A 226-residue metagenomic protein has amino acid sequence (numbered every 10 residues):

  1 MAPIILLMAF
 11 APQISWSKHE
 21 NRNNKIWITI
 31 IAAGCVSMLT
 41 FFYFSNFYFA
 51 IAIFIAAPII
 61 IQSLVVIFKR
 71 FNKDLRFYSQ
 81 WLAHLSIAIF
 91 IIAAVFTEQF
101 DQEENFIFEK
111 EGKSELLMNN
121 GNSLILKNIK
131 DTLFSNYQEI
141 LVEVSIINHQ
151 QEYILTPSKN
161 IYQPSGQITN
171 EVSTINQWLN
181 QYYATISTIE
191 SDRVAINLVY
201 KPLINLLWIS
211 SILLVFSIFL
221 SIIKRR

Functional and structural regions predicted by a protein language model:
M1-N120, L124, L203-R226: Contiguous transmembrane helix-bundle modules in multi-pass membrane proteins
S123, K127-K201, W208-S211: Extracytosolic and intramembrane catalytic regions of membrane-associated proteins in envelope/secretory systems
